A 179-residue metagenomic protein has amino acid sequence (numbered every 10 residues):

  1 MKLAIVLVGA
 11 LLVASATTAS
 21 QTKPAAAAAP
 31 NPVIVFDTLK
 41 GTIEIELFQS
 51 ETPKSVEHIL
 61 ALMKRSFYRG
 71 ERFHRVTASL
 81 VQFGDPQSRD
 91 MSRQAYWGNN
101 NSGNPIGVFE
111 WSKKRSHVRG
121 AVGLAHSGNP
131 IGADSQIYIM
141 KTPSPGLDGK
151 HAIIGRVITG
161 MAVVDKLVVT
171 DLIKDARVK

Functional and structural regions predicted by a protein language model:
K2-V8: Sec-dependent signal peptide recognition, specifically the positively charged N-region followed immediately by
L3, A14-K179: Cyclophilin-like peptidyl-prolyl cis-trans isomerases
